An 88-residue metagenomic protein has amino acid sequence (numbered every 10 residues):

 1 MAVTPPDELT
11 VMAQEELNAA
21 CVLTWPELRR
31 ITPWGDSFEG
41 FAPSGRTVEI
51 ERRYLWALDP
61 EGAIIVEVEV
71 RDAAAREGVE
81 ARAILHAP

Functional and structural regions predicted by a protein language model:
M1-P88: Flexible, low-complexity segments enriched in proline/glycine/serine and punctuated by aromatic residues
